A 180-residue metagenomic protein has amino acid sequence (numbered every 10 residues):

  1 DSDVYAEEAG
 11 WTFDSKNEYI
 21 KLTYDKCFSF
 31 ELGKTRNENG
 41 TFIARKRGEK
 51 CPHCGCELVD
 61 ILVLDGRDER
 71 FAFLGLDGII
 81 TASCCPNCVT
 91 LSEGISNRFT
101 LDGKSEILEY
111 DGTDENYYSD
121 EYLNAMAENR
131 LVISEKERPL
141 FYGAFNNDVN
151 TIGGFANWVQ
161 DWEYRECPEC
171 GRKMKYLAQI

Functional and structural regions predicted by a protein language model:
D1-I180: Preference for intrinsically disordered or flexible, low-complexity segments and adjacent hinge/connector residues
